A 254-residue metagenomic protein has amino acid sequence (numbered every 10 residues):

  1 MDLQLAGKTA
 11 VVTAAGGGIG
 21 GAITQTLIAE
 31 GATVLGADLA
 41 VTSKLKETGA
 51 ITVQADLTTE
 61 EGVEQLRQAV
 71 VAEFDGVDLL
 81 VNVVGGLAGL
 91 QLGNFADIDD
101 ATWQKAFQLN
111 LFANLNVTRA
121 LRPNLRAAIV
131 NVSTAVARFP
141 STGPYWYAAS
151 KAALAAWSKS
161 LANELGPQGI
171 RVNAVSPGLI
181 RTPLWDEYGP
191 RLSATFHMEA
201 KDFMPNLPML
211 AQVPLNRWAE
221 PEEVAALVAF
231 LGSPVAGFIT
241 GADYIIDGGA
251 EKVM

Functional and structural regions predicted by a protein language model:
G16-G17: Conserved glycine-rich cofactor-binding loop
Q91-F95, D99-F107, M209: Substrate-binding pocket helix/loop in short-chain dehydrogenase/reductase
L92, R217, V228-A229, V235 (+1 more regions): Short C-terminal tail/terminal secondary-structure segment of NAD(P)H-dependent dehydrogenase/reductase domains
T118, S150, S158: Active-site helix of classical SDR
P123, N163-E164, G237: Alpha-helical segment proximal to the catalytic Tyr-Lys
T134: Residue(s) in the substrate-gating loop at a strand-loop-helix junction that position the organic substrate next
G166, R171, I239-G241: Short, small/polar-rich loop/turn modules that mediate ligand/substrate recognition or access, typified
